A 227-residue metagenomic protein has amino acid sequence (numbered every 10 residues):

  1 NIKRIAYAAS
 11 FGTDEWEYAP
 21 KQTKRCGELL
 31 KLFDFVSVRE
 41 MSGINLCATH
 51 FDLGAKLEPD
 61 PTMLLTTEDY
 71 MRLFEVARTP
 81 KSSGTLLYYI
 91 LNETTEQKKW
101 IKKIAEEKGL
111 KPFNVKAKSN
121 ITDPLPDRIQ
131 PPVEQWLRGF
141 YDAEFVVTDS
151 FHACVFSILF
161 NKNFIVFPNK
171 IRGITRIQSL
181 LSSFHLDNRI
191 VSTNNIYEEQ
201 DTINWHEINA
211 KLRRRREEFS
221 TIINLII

Functional and structural regions predicted by a protein language model:
N1-I227: Active-site anion-handling motifs in enzyme catalytic cores
